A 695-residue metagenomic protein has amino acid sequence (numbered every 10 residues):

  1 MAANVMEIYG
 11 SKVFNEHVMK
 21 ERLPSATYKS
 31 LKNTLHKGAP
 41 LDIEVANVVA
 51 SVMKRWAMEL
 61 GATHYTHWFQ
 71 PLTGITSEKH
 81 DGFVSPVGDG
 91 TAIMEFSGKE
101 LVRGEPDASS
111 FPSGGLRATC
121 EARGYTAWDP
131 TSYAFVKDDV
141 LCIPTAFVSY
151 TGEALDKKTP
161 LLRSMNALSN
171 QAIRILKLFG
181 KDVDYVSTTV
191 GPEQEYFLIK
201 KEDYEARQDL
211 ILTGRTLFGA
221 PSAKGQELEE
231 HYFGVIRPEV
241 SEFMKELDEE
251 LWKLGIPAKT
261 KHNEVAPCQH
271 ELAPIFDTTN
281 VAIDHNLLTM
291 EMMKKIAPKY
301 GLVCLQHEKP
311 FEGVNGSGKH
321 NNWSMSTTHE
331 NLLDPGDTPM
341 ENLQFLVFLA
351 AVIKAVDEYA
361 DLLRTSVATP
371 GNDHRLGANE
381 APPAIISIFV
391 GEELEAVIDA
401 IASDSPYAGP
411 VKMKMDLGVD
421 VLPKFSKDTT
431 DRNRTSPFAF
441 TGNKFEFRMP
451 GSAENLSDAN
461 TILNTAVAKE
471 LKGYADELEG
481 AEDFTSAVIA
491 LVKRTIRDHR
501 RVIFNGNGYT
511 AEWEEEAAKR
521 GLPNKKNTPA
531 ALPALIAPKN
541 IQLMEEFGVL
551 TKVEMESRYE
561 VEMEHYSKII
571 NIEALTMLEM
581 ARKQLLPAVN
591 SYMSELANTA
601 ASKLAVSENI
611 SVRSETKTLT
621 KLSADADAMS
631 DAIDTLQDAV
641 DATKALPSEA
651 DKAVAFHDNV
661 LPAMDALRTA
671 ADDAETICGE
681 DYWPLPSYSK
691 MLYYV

Functional and structural regions predicted by a protein language model:
M1-E7, Y694-V695: Basic/polar N-terminal segments that are highly enriched at the extreme N-terminus, encompassing both cleavable
N4-K12, H17-G98, R103-A118: Histidine/acidic residue-rich metal-binding segments in metalloenzymes
V45-V49, F69-P71, K99-E100, F147 (+4 more regions): Active-site-proximal loop/turn and secondary-structure-junction residues that shape catalytic pockets, frequently
A62, T66-Q70, I283-K299, M325 (+3 more regions): Hydrophobic/aromatic-rich, well-ordered segments within soluble, folded domains that form packed cores
S85-T119, E229, V352, A475-D483 (+2 more regions): Short, intrinsically disordered, low-complexity segments enriched in Ser/Thr and Pro
E121-Q306, N315-G318, M325-E560: Glycine-rich, acidic/polar active-site loops that bind/position phosphate-bearing ligands
L210-I211, N286, E308-K309, P335-T338 (+5 more regions): Composition- and surface-driven signal marking solvent-exposed, interaction-prone regions in large proteins
T495-V695: C-terminal amphipathic alpha-helical interaction region
